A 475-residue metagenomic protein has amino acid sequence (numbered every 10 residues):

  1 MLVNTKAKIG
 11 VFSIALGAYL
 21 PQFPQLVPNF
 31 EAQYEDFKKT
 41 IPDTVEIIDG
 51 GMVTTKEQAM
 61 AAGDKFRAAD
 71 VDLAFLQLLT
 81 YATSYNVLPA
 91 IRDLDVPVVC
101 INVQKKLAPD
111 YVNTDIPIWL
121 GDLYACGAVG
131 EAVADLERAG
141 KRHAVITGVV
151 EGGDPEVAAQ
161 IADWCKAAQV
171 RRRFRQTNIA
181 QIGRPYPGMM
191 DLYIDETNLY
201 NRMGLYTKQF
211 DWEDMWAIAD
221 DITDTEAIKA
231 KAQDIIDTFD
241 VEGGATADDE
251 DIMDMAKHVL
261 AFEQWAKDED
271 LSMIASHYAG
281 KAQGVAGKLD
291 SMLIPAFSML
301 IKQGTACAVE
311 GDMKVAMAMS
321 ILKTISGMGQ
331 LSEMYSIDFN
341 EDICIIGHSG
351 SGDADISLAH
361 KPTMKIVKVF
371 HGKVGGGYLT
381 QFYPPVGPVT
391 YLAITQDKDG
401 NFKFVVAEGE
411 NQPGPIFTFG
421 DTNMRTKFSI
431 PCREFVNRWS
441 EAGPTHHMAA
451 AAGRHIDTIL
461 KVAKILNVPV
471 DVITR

Functional and structural regions predicted by a protein language model:
L2, K6-I9, P109-A232, I236-E242 (+1 more regions): Cap/lid and interdomain-hinge subdomains that line or gate substrate/regulatory clefts in soluble alpha/beta enzymes
E31-T55, R142-G148, L205-D211: Short beta-strand elements in bilobed, periplasmic/extracellular small-molecule ligand-binding domains
A59-V71, L88-A90, V259-D268: Short, well-structured alpha-helical segments in soluble
V71-T80, V99-I101, S272-H277: Periplasmic-binding protein-like
P89-D115, L120-A128, P295-E310: Short, acidic/small-residue loops that bind anionic groups at enzyme active sites
A232-D234, T238-I325: Long, internal scaffold/assembly segments composed of regular secondary structure
S298-T418: C-terminal catalytic subdomain
H371-R475: Extended hydrophobic packing segments that form well-structured cores
